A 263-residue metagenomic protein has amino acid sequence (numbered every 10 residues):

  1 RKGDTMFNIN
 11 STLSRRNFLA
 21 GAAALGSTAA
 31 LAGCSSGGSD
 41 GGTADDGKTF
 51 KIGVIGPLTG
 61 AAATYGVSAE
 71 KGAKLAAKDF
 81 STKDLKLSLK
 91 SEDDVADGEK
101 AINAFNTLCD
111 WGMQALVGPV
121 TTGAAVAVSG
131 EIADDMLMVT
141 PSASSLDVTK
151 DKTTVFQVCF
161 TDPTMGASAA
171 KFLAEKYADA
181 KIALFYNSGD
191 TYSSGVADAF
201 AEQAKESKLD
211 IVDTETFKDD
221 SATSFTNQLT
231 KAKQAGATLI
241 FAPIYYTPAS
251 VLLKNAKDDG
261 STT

Functional and structural regions predicted by a protein language model:
R1-L13, G21-L31: N-terminal secretory signal peptides
C34-A44: Bacterial lipoprotein signal-peptidase II cleavage site
G53-G72, E92-E99, T121, F185-S194 (+1 more regions): Extracytoplasmic "Venus flytrap"
L58, V155-T216, L239: An alpha-beta-alpha
V67-A69, D79-T149, D259: Beta-alpha junction/loop-to-helix N-cap segments that form part of ligand/metal-binding clefts
K83-D94, T154, S207-D219: Short beta-strand elements in bilobed, periplasmic/extracellular small-molecule ligand-binding domains
L108-V120, V139-P141, A183-Y186, G236-Y246 (+2 more regions): Periplasmic-binding protein-like
E131-D135, A199-T263: Extracellular/periplasmic bilobed ligand-binding domains
